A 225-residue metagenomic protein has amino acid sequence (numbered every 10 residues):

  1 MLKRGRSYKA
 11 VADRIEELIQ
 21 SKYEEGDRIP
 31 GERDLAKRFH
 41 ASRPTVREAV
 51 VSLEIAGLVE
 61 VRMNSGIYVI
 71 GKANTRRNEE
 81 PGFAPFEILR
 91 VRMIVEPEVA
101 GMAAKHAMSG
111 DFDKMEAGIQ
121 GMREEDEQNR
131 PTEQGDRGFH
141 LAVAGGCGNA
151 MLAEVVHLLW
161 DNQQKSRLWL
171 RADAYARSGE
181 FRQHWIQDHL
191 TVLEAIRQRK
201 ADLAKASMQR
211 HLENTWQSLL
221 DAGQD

Functional and structural regions predicted by a protein language model:
M1-V95, G101, K105: Short linear motifs at protein or domain termini
L18, K22, N162-D173, S218 (+1 more regions): A short secondary-structure junction motif
I19, N78, A103, D126 (+2 more regions): Hydrophobic residues in alpha-helical segments
R77-N78, R171-E180: Short helix-coil transition/hinge motifs at the ends and kinks of transmembrane helices, capturing the brief
V91-E98, M102-L170, H189, L203-T215: Conserved amphipathic alpha-helical segments that form helical-bundle/coiled-coil interaction surfaces
G179-S207: A late-sequence structural motif
